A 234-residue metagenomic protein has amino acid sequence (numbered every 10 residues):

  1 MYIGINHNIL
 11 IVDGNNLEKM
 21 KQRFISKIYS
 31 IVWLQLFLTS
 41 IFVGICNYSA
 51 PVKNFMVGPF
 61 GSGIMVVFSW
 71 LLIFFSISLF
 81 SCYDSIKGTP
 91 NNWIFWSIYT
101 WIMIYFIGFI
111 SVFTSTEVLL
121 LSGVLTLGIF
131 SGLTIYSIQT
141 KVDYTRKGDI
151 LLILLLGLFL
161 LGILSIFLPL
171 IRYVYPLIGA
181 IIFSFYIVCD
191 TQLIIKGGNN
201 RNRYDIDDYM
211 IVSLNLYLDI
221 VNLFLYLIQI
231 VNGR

Functional and structural regions predicted by a protein language model:
M1-R234: A hydrophobic alpha-helical transmembrane-helix feature that marks the membrane cores and membrane-interface segments
